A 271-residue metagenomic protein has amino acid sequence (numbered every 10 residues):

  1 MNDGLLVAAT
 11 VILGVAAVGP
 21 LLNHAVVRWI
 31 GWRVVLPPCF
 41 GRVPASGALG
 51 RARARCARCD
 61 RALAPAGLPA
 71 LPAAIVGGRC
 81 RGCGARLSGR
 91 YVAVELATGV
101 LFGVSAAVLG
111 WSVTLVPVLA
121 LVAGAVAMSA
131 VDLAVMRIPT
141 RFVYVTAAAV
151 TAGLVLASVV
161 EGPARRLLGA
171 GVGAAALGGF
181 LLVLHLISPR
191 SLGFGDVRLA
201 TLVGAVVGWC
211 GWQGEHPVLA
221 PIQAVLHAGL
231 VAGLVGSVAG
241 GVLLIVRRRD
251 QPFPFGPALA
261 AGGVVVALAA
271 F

Functional and structural regions predicted by a protein language model:
M1-L109: N-terminal transmembrane signal-anchor/hairpin module of polytopic inner-membrane proteins
V11, V15, G19, T98 (+11 more regions): Alpha-helical transmembrane segments in multi-pass membrane proteins
G19, D196, P254: Short, conserved phosphate/pyrophosphate- and ester-handling motifs at nucleotide-, phospho-/glycolipid
N23-V35, L71, G78, A130-T140 (+2 more regions): Cytoplasmic membrane-interface segments at the C-terminal ends of transmembrane helices
G77-T151: Long, charge-rich boundary regions
L115, A120, A127-G241: Functional transmembrane core segments of multi-pass inner-membrane proteins
G240-V265: Interfacial loop-to-transmembrane junctions
L268-F271: Juxtamembrane boundary at the C-terminal end of a transmembrane helix
